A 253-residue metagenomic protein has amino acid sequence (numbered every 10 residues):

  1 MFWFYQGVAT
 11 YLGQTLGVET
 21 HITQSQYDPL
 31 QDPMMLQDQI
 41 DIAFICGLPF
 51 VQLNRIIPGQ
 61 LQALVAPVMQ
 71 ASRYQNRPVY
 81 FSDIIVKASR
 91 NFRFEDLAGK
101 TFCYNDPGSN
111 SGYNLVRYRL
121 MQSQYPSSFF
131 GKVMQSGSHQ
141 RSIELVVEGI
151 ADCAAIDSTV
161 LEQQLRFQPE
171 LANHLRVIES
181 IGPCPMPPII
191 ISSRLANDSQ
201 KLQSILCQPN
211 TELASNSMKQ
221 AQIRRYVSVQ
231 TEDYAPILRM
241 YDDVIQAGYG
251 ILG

Functional and structural regions predicted by a protein language model:
M1-T15, S25, L48, N76-I143 (+2 more regions): Bilobed "Venus flytrap"/periplasmic-binding protein-like clamshell domains and structurally analogous long
F2-W3, G7, C184, I191 (+1 more regions): An extracytoplasmic/periplasmic, membrane-proximal ligand-sensing/linker region
E19-Y27: A short beta-strand-loop structural module common to alpha/beta enzyme folds
L30-M34, P49-F50, R141-L145: Short, hydrophobic alpha-helical packing/hinge segments within bilobed ligand-binding/sensory domains
M34-D96: Acidic, polar ligand-binding/catalytic clefts
F44-P58, M121-Q122, V147, D152-A172: A ligand-binding cleft/hinge motif common to bilobed small-molecule-binding domains
L61-A66, F129, A154, H174-V177: Short hydrophobic/aromatic-enriched beta-strand-loop microsegments
A66-D83, P169-S204, I223-D233: Periplasmic-binding protein-like
